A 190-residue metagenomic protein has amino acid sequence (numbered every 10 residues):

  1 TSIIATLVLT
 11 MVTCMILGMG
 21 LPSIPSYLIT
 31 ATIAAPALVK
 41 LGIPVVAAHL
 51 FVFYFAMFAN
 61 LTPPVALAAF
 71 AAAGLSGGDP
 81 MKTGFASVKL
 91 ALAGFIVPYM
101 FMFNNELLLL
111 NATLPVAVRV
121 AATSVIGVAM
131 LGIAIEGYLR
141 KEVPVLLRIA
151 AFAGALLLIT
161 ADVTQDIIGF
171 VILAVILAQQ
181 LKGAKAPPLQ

Functional and structural regions predicted by a protein language model:
T1-Q190: Alpha-helical transmembrane segments of multi-pass membrane transport proteins
